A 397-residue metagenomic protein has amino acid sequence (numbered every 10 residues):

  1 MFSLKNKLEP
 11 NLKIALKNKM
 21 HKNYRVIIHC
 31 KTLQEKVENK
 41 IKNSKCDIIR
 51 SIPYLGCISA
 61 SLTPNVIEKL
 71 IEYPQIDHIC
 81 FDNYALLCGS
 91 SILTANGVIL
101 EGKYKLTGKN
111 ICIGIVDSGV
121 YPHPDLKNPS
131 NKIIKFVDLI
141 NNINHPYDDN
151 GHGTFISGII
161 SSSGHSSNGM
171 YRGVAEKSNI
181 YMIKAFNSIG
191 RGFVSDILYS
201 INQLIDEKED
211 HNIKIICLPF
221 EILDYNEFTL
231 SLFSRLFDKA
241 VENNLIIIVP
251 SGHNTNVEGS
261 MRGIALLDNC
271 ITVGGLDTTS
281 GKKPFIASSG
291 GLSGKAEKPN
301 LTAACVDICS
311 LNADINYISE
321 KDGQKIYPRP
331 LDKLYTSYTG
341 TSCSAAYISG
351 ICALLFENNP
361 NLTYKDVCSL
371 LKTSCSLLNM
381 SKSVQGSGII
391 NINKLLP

Functional and structural regions predicted by a protein language model:
M1-K13, R25, Q34-G102, G386: Autoinhibitory propeptides
K103-I113, G119-I134, N144-V194, N212-K214 (+3 more regions): Subtilisin-like serine protease catalytic core
D117, A265-A353: Extracellular S/T/G-rich loop segment that most often corresponds to the catalytic His/Ser-adjacent loop
P122-P124, S166, H253-G259, T279-S280: Active-site environment of divalent metal-dependent phosphoester hydrolases
I143-T154, T336-A346: Gly/Ser-rich catalytic serine loop of serine hydrolases
S161-S162, N202-Q203, S349-E357: Short glycine/serine- and small hydrophobic-enriched flexible loop segments
F186-N269, S337-T339, C343-A345, V384: Substrate-binding/access-modulating region of protease and related hydrolase catalytic domains
I213-C217, E357-P397: C-terminal subdomain of the subtilisin-like protease fold in secreted/lumenal serine endopeptidases
